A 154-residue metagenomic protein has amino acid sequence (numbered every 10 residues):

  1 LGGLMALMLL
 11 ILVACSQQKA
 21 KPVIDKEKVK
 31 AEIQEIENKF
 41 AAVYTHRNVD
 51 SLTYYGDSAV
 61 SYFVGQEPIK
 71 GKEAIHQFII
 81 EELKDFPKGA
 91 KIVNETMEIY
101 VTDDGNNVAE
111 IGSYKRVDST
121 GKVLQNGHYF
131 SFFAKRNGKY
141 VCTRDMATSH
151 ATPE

Functional and structural regions predicted by a protein language model:
G3-V13: Bacterial N-terminal signal peptides
C15-Y54, P153-E154: Short, low-complexity N-terminal intrinsically disordered segments enriched in polar/charged residues
H46-F63, E73: Short, well-ordered alpha-helical segments enriched in acidic and aromatic residues
Y55, S61-V64, N107-V117, F132: Short, well-ordered beta-strand segments in beta-rich or mixed alpha/beta enzyme and ligand-binding folds
A59-K70, L83-G89: A short gly/proline-enriched turn/hairpin at secondary-structure junctions
I80-S119: Surface-exposed, charged secondary-structure patches
K122-V123: Solvent-exposed, non-transmembrane alpha-helical starts
N126-P153: Short beta-strand edge/turn micro-motifs at domain boundaries
